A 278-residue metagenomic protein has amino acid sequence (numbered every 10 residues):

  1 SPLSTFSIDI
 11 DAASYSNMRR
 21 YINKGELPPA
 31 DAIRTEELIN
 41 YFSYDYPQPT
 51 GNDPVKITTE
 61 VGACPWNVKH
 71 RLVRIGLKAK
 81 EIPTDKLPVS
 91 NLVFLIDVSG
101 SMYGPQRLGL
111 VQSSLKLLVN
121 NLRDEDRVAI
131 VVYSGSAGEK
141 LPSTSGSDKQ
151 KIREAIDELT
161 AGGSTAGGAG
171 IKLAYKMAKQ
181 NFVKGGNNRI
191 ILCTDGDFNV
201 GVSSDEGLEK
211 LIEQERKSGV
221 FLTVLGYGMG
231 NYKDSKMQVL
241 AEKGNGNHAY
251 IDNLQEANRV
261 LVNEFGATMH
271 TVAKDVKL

Functional and structural regions predicted by a protein language model:
S1-K78: Subset of Sec-pathway N-terminal targeting signals
I57-D275: Exposed acidic/Ser/Thr-rich ligand/metal-binding surfaces
